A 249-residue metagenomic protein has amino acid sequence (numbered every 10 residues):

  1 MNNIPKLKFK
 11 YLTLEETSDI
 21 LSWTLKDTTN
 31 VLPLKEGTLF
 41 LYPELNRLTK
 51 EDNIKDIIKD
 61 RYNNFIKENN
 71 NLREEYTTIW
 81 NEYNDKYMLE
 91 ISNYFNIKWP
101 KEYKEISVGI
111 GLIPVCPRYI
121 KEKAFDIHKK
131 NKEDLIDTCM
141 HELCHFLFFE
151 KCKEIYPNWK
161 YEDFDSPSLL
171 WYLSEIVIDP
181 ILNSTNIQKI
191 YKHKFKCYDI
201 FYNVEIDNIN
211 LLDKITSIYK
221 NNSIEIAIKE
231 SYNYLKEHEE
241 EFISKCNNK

Functional and structural regions predicted by a protein language model:
M1-T78: N-terminal low-structure segments adjacent to metalloprotease catalytic domains across cellular compartments
K10, C152, N158-D207: Post-HExxH zinc-binding segment in Zn-dependent metallohydrolases
K59-I120, S184-Y191: Auxiliary, metal-adjacent structural segments of Zn-dependent hydrolase domains
Y83, I136, L170, S174: Hydrophobic (often cysteine-bearing) scaffold residues that line and stabilize catalytic clefts of nucleotide/cofactor
K123-C139: Short pre-active-site segment immediately N-terminal to the catalytic Zn-binding motif
D137-K153: Active-site recognition of the HExxH zinc-binding catalytic motif
K196-K249: Pan-zinc metallopeptidase signature
